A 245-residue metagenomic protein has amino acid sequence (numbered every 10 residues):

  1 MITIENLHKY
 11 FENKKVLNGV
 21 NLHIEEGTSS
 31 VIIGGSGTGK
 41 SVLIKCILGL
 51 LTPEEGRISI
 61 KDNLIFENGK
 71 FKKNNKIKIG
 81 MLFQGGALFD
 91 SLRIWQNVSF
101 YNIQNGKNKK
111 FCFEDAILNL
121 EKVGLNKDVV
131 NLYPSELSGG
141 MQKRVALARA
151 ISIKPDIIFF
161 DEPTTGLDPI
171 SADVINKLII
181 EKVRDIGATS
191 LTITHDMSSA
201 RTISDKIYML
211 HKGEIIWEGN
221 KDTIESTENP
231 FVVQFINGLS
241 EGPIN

Functional and structural regions predicted by a protein language model:
L48: Helix-to-loop junction immediately C-terminal to a conserved catalytic motif
I65-G80, Q104, I224-T227: ABC ATPase NBD coupling module
K110-D128: Conserved ABC ATPase "signature" region
Y133-L137, M141: Conserved ABC ATPase signature
K154: Conserved catalytic motifs of ABC-family nucleotide-binding domains
I158-D161: Catalytic Walker B motif of ABC-type/P-loop ATPase nucleotide-binding domains
